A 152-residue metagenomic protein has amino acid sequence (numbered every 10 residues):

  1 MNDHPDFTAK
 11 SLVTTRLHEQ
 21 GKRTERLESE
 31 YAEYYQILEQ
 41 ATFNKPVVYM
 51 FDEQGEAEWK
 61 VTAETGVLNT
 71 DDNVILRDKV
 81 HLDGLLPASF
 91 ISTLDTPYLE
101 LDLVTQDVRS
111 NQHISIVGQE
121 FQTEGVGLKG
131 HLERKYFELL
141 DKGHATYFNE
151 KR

Functional and structural regions predicted by a protein language model:
M1-R152: Mature-chain termini and adjacent capping regions
